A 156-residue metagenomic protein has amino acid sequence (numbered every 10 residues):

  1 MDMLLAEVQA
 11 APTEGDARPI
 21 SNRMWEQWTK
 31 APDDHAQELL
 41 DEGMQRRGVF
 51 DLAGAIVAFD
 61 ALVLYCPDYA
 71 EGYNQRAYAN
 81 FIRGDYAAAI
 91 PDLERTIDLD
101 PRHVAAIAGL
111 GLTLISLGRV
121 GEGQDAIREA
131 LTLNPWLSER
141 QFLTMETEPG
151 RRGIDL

Functional and structural regions predicted by a protein language model:
M1-Q37: N-terminal leader/linker segments that initiate helical-solenoid repeat arrays
L5, N22-W25, D60, E94 (+1 more regions): Alpha-solenoid helical repeat scaffolds
V8-P12, I115-E139: TPR/TPR-like (Sel1-like) alpha-helical repeat modules
D33-L99: Alpha-helical adaptor scaffolds
D41, Q75, G109, L143-T144: Canonical tetratricopeptide repeat
G48, I82, S116-L117, P149-R151: Register position in tetratricopeptide repeats
